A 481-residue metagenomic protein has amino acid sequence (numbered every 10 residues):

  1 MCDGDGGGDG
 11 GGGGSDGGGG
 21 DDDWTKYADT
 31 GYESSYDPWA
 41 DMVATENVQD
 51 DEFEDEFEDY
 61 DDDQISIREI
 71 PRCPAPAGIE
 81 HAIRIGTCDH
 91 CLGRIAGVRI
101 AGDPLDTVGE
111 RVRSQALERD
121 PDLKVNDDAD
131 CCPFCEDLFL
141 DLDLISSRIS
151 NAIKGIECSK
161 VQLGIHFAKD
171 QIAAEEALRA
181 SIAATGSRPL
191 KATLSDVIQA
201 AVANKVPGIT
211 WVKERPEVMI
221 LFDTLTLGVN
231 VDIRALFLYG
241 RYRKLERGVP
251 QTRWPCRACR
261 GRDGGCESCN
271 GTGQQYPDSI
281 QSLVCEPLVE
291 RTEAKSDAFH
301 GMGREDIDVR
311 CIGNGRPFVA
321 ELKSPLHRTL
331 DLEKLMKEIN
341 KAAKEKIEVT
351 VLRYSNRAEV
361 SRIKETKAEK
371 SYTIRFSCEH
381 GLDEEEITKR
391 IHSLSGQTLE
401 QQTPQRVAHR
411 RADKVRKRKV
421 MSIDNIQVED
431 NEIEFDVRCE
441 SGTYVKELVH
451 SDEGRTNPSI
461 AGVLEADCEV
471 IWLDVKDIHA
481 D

Functional and structural regions predicted by a protein language model:
M1-T25: Intrinsically disordered, low-complexity segments
D23-D481: Non-catalytic RNA-recognition surface used by pseudouridine synthases
